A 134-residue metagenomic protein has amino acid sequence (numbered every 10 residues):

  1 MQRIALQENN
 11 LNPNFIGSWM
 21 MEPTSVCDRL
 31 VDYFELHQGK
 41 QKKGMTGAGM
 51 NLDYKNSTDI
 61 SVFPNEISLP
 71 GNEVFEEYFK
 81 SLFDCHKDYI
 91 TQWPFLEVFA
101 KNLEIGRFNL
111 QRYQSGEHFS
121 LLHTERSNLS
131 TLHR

Functional and structural regions predicted by a protein language model:
Q2-N102: Non-heme Fe(II)/2-oxoglutarate
K80, D84-R134: Catalytic core of non-heme Fe(II) oxygenases with the double-stranded beta-helix
